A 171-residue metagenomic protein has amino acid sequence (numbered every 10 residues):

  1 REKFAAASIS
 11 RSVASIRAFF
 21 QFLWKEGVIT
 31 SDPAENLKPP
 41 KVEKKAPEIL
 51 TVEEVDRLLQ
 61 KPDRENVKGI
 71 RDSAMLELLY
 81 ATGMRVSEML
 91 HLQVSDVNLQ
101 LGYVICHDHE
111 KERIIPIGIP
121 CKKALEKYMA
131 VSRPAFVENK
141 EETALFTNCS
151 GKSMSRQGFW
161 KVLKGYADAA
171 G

Functional and structural regions predicted by a protein language model:
R1-G171: Conserved catalytic core of the tyrosine transesterase superfamily
